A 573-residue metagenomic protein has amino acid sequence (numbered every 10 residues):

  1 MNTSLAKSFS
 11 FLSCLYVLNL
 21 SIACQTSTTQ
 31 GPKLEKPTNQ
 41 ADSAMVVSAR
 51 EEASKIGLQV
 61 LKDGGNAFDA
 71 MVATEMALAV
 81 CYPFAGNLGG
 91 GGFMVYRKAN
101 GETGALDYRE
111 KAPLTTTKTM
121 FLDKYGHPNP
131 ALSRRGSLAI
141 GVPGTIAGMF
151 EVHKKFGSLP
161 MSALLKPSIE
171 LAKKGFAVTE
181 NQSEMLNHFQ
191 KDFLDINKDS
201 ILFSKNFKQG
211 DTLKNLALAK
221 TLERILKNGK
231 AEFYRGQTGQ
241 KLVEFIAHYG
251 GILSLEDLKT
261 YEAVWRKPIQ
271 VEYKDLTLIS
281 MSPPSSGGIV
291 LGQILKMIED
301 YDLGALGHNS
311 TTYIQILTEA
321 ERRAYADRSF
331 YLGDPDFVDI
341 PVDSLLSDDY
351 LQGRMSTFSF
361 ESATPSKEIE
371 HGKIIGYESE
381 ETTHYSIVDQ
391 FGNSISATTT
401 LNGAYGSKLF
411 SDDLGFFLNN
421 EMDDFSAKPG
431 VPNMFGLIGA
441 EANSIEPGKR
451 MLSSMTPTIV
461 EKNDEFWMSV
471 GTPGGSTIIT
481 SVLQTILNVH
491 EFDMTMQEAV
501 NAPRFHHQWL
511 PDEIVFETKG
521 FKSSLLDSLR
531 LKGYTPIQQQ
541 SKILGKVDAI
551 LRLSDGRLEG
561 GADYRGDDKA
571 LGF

Functional and structural regions predicted by a protein language model:
M1-S13: Bacterial N-terminal signal peptides that target proteins for export
L20-A23: C-terminal motif of bacterial Sec signal peptides marking the signal peptidase cleavage site
T28-K55, Q59, A67-R235, G239-S282 (+5 more regions): Noncatalytic scaffold domains of N-terminal-nucleophile
V80-A105, I252-S254, S394-K462, F492 (+1 more regions): Active-site rim segments in enzyme catalytic domains, especially the processed small/beta chain of N-terminal
G288-G304, V460-M468, G474-M496, V500: M16/insulysin-pitrilysin zinc metalloprotease superfamily fold
D300-T400, F410-L414, P429-G430, Y534 (+1 more regions): Internal maturation/activation junctions in enzymes
K449, E491-K542: Extended C-terminal subregions enriched in glycine
